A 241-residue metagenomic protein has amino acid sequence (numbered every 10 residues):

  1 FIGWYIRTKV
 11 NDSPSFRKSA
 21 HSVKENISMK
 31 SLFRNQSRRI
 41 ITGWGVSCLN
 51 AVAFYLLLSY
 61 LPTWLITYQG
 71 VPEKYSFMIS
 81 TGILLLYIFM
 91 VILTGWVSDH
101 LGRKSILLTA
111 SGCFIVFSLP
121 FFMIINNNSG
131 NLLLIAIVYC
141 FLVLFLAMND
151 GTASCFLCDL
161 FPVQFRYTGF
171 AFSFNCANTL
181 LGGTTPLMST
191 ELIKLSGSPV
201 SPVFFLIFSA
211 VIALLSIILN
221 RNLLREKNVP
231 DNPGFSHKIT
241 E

Functional and structural regions predicted by a protein language model:
G3-T8, I207-G234: Multi-pass alpha-helical transporter architecture, strongest for 12-TM Major Facilitator/SLC carriers used
S13-M29, N222-E241: Intrinsic disorder in cytosolic terminal tails and internal cytosolic loops of multi-pass membrane transporters
S37-Y87, L181-P186: Extracytoplasmic gate region of multi-pass secondary transporters
V91-R103: Helix-to-loop junctions at the C-terminal end of transmembrane segments in multipass secondary transporters
H100-G112: Cytoplasmic membrane-interface "Motif A"-like loop-to-helix N-cap segments of 12-TM Major Facilitator Superfamily
G112-S129: C-terminal ends and interior cores of transmembrane alpha-helices in multi-pass membrane transporters/permeases
Q164-L195: A late C-terminal transmembrane helix in Major Facilitator Superfamily
S189-F208: A membrane-interface helix-boundary motif in multi-pass transporters
